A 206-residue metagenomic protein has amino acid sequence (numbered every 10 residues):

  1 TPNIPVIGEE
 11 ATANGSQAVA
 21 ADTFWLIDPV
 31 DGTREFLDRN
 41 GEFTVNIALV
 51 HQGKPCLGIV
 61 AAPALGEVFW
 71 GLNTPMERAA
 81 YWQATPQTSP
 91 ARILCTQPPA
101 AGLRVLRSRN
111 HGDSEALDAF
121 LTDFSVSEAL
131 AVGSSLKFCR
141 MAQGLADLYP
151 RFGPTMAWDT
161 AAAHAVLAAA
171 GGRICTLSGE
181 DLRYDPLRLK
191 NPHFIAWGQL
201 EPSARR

Functional and structural regions predicted by a protein language model:
T1-H51: Flexible, acidic active-site loops/lids enriched in D/E/S/T/G that coordinate Mg2+ and/or position polar
G8-E10, G133, S178: Short loop/edge segments at beta-strand edges and connector loops that shape dinucleotide/nucleotide cofactor-binding
T23-F24, C56, S127, D147: Conserved acidic residues
V30-D31, Q52, A64-L65, G171 (+1 more regions): Residue-level recognition of short loop/turn positions
I47-C139, R188-R206: Acidic beta-strand-loop-alpha-helix segment within the catalytic core of divalent metal-dependent phosphate-processing
A119-D123, F138-R206: Oxyanion/phosphate-interacting regions
